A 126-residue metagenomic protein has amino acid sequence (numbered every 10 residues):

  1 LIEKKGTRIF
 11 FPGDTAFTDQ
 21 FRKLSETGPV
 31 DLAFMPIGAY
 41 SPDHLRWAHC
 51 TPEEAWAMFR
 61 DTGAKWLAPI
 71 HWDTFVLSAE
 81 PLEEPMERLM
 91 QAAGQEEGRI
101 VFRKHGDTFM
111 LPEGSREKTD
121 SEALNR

Functional and structural regions predicted by a protein language model:
L1-G28, H105-R126: Core dinuclear metal-dependent hydrolase active-site scaffold
R8, A16-H105: Cap/insert and terminal regions of metallo-dependent hydrolase folds
